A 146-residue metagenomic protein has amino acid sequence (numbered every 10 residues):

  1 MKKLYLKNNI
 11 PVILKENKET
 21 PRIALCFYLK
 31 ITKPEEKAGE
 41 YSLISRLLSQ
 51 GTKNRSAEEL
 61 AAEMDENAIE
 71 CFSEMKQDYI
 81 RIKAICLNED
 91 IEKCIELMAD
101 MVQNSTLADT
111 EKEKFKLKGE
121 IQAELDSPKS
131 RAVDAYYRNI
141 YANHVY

Functional and structural regions predicted by a protein language model:
M1-R22: N- or domain-start disorder-to-order transition segments that initiate the globular core
T20-R46, A57-N104, R131-Y146: M16 family metallopeptidases and their MPP-like homologs
N88, E92, L107-E111, D126: Generic detection of long, well-ordered alpha-helical segments
N104-Q122: Acidic/histidine-enriched alpha-helical segments
K118-D134: Short acidic/His-enriched helical or mixed secondary-structure segments at domain edges of catalytic enzymes and some
